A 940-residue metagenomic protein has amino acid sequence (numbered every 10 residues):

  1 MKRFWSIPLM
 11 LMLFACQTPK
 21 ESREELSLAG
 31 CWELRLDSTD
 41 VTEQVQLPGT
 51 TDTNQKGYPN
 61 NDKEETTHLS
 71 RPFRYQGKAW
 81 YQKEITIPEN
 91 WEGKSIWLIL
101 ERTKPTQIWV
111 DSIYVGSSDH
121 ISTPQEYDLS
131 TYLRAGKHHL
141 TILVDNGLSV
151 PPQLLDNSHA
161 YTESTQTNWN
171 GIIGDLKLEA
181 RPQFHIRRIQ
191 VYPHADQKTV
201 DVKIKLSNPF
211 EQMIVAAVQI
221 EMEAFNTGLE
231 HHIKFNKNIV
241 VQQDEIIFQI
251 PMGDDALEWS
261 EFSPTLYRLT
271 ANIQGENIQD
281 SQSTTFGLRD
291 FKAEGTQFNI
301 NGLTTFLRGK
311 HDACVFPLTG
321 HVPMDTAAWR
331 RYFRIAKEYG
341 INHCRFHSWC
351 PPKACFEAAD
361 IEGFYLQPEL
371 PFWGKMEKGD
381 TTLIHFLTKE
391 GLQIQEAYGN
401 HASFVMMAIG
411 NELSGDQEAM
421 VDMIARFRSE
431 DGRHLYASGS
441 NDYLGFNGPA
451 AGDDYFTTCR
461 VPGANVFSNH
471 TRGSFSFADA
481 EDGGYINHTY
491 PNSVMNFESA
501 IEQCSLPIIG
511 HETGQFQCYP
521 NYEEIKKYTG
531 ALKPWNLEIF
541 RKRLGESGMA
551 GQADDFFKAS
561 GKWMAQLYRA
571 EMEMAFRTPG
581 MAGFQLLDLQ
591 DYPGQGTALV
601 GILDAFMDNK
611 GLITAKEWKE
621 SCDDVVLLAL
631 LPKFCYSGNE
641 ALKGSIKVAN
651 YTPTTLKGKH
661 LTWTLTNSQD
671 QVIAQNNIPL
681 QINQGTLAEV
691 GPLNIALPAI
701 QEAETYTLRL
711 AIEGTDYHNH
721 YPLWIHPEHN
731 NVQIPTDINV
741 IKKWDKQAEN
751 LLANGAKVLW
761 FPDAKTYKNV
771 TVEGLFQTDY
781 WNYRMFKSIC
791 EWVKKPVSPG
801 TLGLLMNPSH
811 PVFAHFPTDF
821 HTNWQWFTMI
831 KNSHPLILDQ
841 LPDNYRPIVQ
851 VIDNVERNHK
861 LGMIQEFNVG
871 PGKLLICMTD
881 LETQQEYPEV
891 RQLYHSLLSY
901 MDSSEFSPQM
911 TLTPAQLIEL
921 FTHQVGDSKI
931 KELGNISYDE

Functional and structural regions predicted by a protein language model:
M1-M10, A15-H347, V405-M406, M423 (+6 more regions): Secreted/periplasmic carbohydrate-active enzymes, especially glycoside hydrolases
L28-T66, A764, K768-M806, H810-P811 (+1 more regions): Acidic-aromatic substrate-binding/catalytic surfaces of carbohydrate-active enzymes
P105-Q107, L148-P151, N168, C314-V315 (+10 more regions): Flexible loop/turn segments at secondary-structure boundaries
T285-Q297, V494-N496, F584, K743-Q747 (+1 more regions): Short acidic, Pro/Gly- and aromatic-enriched capping/linker segments at domain boundaries
F333-R334, H343-I602: Substrate-binding/catalytic cleft of secreted carbohydrate-active enzymes, primarily glycoside hydrolases
N487-M495, K787-P888, E905-E940: Catalytic beta-strand/loop cores that center a nucleophilic Ser/Cys/Thr and support acyl-enzyme chemistry
T736-R784, P871, L897: Short alpha-beta junction capping motif
V890-D902: Short amphipathic C-terminal alpha-helix that caps PH/PH-like domains
